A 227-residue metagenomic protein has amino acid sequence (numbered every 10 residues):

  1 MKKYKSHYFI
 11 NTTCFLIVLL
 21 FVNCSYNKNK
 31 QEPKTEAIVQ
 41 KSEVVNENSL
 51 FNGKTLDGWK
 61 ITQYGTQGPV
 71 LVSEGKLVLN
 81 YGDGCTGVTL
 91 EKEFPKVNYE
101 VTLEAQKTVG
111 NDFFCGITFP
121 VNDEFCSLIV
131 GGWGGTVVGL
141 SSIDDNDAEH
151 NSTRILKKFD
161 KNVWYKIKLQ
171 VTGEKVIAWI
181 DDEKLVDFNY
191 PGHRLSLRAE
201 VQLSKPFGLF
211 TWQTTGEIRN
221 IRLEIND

Functional and structural regions predicted by a protein language model:
K2-T13: Bacterial N-terminal signal peptides that target proteins for export
T12-F21: Bacterial N-terminal signal peptides
C24-D227: Carbohydrate-interacting regions of secretory-pathway proteins
